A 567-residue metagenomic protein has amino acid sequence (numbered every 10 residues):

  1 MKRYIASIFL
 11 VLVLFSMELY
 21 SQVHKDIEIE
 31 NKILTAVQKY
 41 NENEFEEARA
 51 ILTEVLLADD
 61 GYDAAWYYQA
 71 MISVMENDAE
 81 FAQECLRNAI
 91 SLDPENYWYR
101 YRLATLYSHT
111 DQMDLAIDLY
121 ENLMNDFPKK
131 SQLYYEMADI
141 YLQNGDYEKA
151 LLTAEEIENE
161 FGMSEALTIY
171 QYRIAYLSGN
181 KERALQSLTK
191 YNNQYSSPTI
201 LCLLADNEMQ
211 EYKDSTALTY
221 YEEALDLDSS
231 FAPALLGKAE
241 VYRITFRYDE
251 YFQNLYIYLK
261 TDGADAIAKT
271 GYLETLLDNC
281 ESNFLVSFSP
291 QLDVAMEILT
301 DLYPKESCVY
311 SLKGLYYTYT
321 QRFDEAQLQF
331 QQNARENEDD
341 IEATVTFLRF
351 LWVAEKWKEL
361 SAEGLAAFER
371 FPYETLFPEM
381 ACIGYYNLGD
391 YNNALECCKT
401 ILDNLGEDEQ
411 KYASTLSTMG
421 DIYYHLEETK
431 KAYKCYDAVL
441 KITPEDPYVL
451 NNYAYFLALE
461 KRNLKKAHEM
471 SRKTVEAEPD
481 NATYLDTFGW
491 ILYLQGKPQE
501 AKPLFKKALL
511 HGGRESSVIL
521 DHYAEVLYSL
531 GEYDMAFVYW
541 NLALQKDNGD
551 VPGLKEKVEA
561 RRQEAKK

Functional and structural regions predicted by a protein language model:
L19-Q69, M75-R87, S91, D118 (+5 more regions): N-terminal leader/linker segments that initiate helical-solenoid repeat arrays
I27-N31, K260-E281, K305-C308, L312 (+2 more regions): Amphipathic alpha-helical repeat scaffolds of TPR domains
I29, D63-A64, Y97-W98, K130-Q132 (+12 more regions): Helix-start (N-cap) detector for alpha-helical repeat units in TPR-like alpha-solenoids, especially tetratricopeptide
V37, M71, T105, D139 (+10 more regions): Residue-level recognition of tetratricopeptide repeat
N41-E42, M75-E76, H109-T110, Q143-N144 (+12 more regions): Register position in tetratricopeptide repeats
A58, L92, D126-F127, E160-F161 (+11 more regions): Structural marker of alpha-solenoid helical repeat scaffolds
Y68, R102, E136, Y170-Q171 (+11 more regions): Canonical tetratricopeptide repeat
